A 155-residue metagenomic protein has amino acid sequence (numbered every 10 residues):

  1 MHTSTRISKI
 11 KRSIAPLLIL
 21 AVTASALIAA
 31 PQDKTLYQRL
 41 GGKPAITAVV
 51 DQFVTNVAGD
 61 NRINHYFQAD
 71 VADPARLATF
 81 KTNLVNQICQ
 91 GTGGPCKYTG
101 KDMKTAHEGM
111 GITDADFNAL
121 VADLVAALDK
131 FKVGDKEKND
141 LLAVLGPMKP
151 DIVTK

Functional and structural regions predicted by a protein language model:
H2-L18: Bacterial N-terminal signal peptides that target proteins for export
S13-I19, N83, L145: Enrichment for repetitive, rod-forming helical segments
L18-L27: Hydrophobic core
A29-K155: Core of compact, soluble alpha-helical bundle domains
